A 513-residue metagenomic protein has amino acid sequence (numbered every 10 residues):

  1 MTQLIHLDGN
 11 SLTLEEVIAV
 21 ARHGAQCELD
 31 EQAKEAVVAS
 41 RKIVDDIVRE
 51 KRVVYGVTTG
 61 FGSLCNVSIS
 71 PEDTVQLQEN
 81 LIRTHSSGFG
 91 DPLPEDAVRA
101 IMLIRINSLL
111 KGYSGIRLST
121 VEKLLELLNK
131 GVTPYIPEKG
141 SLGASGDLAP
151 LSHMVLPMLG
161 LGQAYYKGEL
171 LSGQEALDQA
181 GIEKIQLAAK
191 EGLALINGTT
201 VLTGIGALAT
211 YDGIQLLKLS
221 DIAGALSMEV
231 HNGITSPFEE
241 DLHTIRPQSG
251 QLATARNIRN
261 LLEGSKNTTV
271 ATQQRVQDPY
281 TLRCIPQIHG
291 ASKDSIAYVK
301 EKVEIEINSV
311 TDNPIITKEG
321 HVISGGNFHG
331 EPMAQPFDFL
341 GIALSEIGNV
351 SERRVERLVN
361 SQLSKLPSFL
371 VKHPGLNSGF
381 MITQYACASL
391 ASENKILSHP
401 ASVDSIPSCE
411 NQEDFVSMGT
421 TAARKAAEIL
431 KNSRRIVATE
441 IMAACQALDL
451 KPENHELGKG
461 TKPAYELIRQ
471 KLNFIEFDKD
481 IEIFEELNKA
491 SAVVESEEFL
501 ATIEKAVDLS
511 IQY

Functional and structural regions predicted by a protein language model:
T2-A25, L29-A36, S40-V48, S70 (+1 more regions): C-terminal auxiliary extensions adjacent to catalytic cores
V17, L81, H85, A97 (+5 more regions): Short alpha-helical scaffolding segments that buttress acidic/His motifs in well-ordered protein cores
Q26-C27, S86-F89, K111: A glycine-/small-polar-enriched, mobile loop at the entrance of the PLP active site in fold-type I
V37-I43, I47-C65: N-terminal low-complexity or amphipathic/hydrophobic leaders
Y55-I69, D73-L77, T84-N107, P137-L159 (+3 more regions): FAD-binding core of FAD-dependent oxidoreductases, characterized by glycine-rich FAD pyrophosphate-binding loops
P92, G115-R117, K218, K302: Alpha/propeptide regions of enzymes that mature by internal proteolysis
Y113, L142-A144, G375: Conserved, non-catalytic sequence blocks in retroelement Pol enzymes and Pol-derived host proteins
Y113-K139: FAD-binding glycine-rich core of flavoenzymes that anchor FAD
